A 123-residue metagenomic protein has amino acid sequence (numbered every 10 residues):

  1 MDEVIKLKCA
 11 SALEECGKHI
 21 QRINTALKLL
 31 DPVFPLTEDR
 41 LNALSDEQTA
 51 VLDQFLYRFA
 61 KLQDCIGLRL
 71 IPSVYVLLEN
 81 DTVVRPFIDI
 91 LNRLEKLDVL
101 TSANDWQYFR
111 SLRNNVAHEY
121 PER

Functional and structural regions predicted by a protein language model:
M1-R123: Solvent-exposed interaction patches of small proteins and small membrane subunits
